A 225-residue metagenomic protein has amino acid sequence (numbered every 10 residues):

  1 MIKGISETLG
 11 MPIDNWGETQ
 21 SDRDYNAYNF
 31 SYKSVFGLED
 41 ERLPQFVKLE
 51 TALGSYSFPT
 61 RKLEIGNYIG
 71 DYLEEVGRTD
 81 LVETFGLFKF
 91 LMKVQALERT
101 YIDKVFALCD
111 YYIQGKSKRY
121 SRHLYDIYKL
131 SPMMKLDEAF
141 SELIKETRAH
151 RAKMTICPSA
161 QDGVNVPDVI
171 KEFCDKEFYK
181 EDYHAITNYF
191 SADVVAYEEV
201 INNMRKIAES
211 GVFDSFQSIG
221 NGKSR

Functional and structural regions predicted by a protein language model:
M1-R225: Structured mid-to-C-terminal alpha-helical surface segments
